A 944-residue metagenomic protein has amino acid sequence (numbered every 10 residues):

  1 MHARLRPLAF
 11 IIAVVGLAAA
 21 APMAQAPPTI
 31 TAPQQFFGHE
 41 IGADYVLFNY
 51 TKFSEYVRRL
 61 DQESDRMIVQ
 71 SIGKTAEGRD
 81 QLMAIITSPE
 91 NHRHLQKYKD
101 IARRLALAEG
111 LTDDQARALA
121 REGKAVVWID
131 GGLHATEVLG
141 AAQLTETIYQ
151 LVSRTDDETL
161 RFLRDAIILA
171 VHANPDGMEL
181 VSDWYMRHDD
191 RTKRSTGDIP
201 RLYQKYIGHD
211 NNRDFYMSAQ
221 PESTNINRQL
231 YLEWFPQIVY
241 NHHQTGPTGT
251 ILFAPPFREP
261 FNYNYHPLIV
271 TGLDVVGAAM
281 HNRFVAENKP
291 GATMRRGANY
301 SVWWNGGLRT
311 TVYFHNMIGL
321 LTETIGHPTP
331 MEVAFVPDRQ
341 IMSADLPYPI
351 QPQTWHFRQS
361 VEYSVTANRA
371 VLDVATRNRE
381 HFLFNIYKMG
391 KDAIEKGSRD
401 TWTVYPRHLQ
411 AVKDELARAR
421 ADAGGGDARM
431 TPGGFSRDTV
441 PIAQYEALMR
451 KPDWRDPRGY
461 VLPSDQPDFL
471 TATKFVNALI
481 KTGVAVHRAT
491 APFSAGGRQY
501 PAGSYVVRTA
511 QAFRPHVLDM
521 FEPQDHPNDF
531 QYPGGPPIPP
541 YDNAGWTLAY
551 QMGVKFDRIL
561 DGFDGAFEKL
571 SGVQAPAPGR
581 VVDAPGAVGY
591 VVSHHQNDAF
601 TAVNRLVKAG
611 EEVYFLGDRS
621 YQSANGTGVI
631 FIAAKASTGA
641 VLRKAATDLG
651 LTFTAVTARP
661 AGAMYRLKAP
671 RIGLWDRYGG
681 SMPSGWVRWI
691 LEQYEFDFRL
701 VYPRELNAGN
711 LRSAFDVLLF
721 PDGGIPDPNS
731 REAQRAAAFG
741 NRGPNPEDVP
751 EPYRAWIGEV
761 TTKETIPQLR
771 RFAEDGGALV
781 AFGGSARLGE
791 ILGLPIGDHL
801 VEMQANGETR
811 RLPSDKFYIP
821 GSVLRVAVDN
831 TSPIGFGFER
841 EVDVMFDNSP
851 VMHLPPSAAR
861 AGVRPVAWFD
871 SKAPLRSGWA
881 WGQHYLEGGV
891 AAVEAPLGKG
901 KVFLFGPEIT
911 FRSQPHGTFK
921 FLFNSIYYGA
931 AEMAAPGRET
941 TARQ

Functional and structural regions predicted by a protein language model:
M1-I11: Bacterial N-terminal signal peptides that target proteins for export
A9-A19: Bacterial N-terminal signal peptides
Q25-A166, I207-G208, R213-D214, A219-P221 (+5 more regions): Intrinsic-disorder/low-complexity accessory segments
L133-A135, V171-D176, M217, G246: Acidic, glycine-rich active-site loops and adjacent beta-strand->loop/helix elements that engage anionic groups
A166-R213: Divalent-metal coordination cores built from histidine and acidic residues
A170-N174, Y185, N241-G249, S785: Short, solvent-exposed turn/loop segments enriched in Gly/Ser/Thr/Pro and often Arg
D176-G177, G246-T248, P328, P726: Feature marks short, surface-exposed loop/turn motifs that line or immediately flank catalytic pockets and channel
